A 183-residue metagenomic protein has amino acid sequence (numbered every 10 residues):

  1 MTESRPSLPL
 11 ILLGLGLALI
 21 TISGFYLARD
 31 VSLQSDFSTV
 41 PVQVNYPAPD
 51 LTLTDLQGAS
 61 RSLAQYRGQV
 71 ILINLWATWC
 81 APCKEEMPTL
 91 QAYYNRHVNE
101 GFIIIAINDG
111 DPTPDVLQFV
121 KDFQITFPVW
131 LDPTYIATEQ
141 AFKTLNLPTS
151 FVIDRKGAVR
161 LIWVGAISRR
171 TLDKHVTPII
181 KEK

Functional and structural regions predicted by a protein language model:
M1-P47, K183: N-terminal targeting signals for export/organelle localization
D50-I71, Y94: A short beta-strand-turn-helix
R67, L75-A92: Conserved redox-active cysteine motifs that mediate thiol-disulfide chemistry, especially di-cysteine Cys-X(1-2)-Cys
R67-Q69, N99, I125-T126, T144: Active-site acidic short loop of glycosyltransferases
V70-I71, F102, P148: Alpha/beta-hydrolase fold active-site loops
L72-N74, A106, V152: Hydrophobic beta-strand core positions in alpha/beta domains
K84-F123, L131-Q140: Structural microenvironment flanking redox-active thiols in thiol-disulfide oxidoreductases
Q118-T126, L131-K181: Thiol/disulfide oxidoreductase modules built on the thioredoxin-like
